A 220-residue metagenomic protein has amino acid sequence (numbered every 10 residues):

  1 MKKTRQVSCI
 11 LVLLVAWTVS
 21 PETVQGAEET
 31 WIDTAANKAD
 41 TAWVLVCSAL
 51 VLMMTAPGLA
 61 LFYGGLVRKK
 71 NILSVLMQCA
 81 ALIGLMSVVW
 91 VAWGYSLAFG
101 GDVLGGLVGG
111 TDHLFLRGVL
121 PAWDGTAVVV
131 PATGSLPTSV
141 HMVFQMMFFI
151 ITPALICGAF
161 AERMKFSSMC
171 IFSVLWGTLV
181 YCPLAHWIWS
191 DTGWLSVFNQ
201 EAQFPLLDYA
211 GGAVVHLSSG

Functional and structural regions predicted by a protein language model:
K2-G220: Hydrophobic alpha-helical transmembrane bundles of multi-pass membrane proteins
